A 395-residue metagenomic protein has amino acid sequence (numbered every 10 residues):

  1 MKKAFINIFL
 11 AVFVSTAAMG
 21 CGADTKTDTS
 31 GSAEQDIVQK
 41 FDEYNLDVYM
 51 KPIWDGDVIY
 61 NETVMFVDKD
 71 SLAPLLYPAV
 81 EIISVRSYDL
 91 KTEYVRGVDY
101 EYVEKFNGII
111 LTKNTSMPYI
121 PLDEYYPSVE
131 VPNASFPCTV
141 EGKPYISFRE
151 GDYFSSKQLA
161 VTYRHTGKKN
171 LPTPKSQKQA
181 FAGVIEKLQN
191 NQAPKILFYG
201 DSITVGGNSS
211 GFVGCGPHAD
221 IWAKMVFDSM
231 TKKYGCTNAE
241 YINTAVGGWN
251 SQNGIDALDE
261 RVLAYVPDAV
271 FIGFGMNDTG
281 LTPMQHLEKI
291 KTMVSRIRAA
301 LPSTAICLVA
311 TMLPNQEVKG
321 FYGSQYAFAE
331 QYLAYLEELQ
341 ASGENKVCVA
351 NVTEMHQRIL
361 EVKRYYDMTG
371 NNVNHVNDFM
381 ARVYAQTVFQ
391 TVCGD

Functional and structural regions predicted by a protein language model:
M1-F9: Bacterial N-terminal signal peptides that target proteins for export
M19-G20: C-terminal motif of bacterial Sec signal peptides marking the signal peptidase cleavage site
G31-L171: Extended beta-strand solenoid/passenger and fiber regions
G167-T244, A257-V266, A341: Serine-esterase "nucleophile elbow" of acetyl-processing enzymes
F198, V205-F212, V246-E288, T311-N315: Oxyanion-hole/transition-state-stabilizing segment in secreted/luminal serine hydrolases and related acyltransferases
L258, I290-S295, L333-L336: Generic structural signal for well-ordered alpha-helices, preferentially at hydrophobic/aromatic core positions
G273-N277, R296-Q331: Active-site segments of SGNH/GDSL-like serine hydrolases that catalyze O-acetyl group transfer/hydrolysis on lipids
L313-D395: Catalytic His-Asp segment of secreted/periplasmic serine-dependent ester chemistry enzymes
